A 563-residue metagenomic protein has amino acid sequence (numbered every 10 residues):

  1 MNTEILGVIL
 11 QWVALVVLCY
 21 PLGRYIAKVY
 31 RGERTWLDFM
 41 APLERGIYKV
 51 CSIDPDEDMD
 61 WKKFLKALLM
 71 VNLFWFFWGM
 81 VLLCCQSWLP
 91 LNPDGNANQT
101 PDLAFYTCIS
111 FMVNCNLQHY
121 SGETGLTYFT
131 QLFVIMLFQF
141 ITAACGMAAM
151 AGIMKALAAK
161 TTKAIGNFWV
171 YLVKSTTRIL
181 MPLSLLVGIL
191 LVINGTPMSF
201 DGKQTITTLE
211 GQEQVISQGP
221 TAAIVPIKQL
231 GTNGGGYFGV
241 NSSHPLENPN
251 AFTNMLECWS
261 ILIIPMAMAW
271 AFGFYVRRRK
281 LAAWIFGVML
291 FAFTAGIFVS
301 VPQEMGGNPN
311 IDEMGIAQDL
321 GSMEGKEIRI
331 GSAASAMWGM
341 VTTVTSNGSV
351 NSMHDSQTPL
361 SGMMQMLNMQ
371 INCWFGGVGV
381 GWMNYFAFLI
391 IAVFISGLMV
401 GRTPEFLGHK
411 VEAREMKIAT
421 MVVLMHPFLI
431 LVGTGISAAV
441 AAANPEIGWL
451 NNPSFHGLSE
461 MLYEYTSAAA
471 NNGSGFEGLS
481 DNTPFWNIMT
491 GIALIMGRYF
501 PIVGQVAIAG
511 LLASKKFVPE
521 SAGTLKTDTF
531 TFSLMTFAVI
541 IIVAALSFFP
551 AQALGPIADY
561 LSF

Functional and structural regions predicted by a protein language model:
M1-F563: Membrane-proximal intracellular helices of multi-pass ion channels
